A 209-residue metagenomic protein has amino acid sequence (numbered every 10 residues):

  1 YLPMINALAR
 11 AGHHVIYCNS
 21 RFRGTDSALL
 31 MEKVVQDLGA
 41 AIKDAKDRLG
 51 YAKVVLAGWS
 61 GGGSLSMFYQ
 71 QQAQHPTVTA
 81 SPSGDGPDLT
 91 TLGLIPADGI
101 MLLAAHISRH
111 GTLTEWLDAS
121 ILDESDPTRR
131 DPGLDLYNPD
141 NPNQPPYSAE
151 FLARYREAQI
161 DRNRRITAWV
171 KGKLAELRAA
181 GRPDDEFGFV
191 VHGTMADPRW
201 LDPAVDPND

Functional and structural regions predicted by a protein language model:
Y1: Active-site glycine-rich loops that stabilize anionic/oxyanionic intermediates across multiple enzyme folds
M4, V34-A41, G61, L65: Generic hydrophobic, aliphatic-rich segments that mediate packing or membrane embedding
I5-T25: Conserved alpha/beta-hydrolase
C18-G24, R48, G86-P87, R130-N143: Short C-terminal domain-edge/linker segments immediately following a structured domain
R21-V55, H75: Catalytic nucleophile-loop/oxyanion-hole region of alpha/beta-hydrolase and closely related hydrolase-like folds
L30-K33, V55-G61, D140-L152: Noncatalytic linker/hinge segments flanking ATPase motor cores
D44-D47, A52-S125: Primarily recognizes the serine-hydrolase "nucleophile elbow" in alpha/beta-hydrolase and SGNH/GDSL folds
T91-D209: Alpha/beta-hydrolase-fold enzymes
